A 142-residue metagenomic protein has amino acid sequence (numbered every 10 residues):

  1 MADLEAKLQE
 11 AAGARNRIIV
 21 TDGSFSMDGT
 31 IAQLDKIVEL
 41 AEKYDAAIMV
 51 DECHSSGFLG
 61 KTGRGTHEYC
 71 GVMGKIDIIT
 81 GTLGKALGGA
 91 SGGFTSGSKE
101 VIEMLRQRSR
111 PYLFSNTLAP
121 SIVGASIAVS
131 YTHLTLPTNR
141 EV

Functional and structural regions predicted by a protein language model:
M1-V50: Active-site phosphate-binding strand-loop segment of PLP-dependent enzymes
T21-S24, E52-C53, T82-G84, G97-K99: Fold-independent oxyanion-binding glycine-rich loops and adjacent beta-strand/coil segments at enzyme active sites
M27, S56-G57: Catalytic P-loop NTPase motifs of RecA-like helicase/translocase cores
D45, G65-G84, E103, Q107: Conserved active-site segment immediately N-terminal to the catalytic lysine that forms the internal aldimine
G60: Conserved ATPase-coupling elements of RecA-like P-loop NTPase cores
I78-T80, S91-Y131: Conserved core segment of the aminotransferase class I/II
T132-T138: Conserved small/polar residues in nucleotide/adenosyl-binding loops
